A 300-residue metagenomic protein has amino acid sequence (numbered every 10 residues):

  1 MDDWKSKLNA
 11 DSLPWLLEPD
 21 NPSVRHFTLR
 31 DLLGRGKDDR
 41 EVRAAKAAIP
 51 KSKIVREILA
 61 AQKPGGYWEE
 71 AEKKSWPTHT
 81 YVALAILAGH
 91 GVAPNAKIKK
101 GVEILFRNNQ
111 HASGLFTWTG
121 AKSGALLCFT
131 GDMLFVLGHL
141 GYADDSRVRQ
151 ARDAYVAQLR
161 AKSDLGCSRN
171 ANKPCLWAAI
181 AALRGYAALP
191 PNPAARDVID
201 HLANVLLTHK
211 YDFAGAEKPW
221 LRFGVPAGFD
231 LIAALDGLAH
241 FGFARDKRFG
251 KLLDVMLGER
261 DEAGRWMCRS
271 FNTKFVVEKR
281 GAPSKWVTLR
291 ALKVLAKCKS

Functional and structural regions predicted by a protein language model:
M1-S300: Preference for long, amphipathic alpha-helical scaffolds in soluble/luminal domains and all-alpha bundles
